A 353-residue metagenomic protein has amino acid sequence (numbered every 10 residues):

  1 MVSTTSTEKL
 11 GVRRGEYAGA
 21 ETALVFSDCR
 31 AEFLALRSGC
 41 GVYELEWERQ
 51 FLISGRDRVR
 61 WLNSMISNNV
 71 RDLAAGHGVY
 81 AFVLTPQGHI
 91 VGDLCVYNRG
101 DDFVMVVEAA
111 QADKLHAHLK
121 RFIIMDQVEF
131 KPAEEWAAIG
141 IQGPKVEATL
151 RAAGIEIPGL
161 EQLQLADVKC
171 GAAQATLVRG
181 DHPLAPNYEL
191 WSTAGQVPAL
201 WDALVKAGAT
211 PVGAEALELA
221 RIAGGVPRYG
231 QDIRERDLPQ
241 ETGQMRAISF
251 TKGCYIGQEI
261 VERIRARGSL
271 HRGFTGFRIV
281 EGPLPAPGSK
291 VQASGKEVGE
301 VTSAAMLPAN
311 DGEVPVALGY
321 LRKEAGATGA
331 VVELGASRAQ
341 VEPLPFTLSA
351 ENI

Functional and structural regions predicted by a protein language model:
M1-Y80, L84, H89-V91: Acidic, proline/glycine-enriched N-terminal capping motif
R13-G15, V79-L84, E161-A172, V331-L334: Short acidic-hydrophobic surface loop/beta-edge motif
A18, P86-Q87, R99, C170-A173 (+3 more regions): Short strand-coil-strand connectors
C29-S38, A81-D93, I123-D126, V168-V178 (+1 more regions): Short amphipathic beta-strand starts and helix->beta connectors
G41, Q50, D72-L73, G92-P227: Acidic, low-complexity central loop/insert segments
L52-D57, I141-K145, R278-A286: Short, surface-exposed ligand-recognition loops at beta-strand->loop->(often short) alpha-helix junctions that present
L94, L238, T242-Q258, E262-I353: Glycine-rich, small/acidic residue-mixed loop/short-helix segments
E189-R278: Anionic-ligand-binding alpha/beta catalytic cores of soluble enzymes and soluble regulatory domains that recognize
